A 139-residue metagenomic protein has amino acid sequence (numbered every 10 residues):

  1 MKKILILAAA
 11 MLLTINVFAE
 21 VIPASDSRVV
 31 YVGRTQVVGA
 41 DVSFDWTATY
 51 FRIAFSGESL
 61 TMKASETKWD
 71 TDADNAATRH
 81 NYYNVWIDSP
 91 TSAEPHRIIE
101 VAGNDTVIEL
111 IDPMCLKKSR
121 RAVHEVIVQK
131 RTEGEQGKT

Functional and structural regions predicted by a protein language model:
I4-I15: Sec-dependent N-terminal signal peptides
A19-T139: N-terminal secretory targeting modules
